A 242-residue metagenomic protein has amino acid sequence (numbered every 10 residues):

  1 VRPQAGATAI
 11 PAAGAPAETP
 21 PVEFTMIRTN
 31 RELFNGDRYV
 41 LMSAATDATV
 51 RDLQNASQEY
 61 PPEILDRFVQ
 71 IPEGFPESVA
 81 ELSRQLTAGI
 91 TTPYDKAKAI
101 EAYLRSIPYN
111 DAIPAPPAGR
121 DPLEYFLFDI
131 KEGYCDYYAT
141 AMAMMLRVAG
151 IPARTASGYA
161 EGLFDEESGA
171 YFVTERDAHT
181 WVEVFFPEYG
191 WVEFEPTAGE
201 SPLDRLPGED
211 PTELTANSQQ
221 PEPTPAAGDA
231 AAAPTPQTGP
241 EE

Functional and structural regions predicted by a protein language model:
V1-G89: Structured beta-strand-rich cores of soluble
E18-V22, Y60-E63, E77, A112 (+5 more regions): Residue-level signal for well-ordered alpha-helical segments
L33, D47, E77, A115 (+5 more regions): A generic structural micro-environment signature that highlights single residues at secondary-structure boundaries
R38, P62, P76-A80, Y94-A97 (+3 more regions): Alpha-helix initiation and N-capping motif
V40-M42, Y103, W181-E183: Soluble periplasmic/extracytoplasmic beta-strand elements of cell-envelope proteins
V50, P62-E63, V69-I71, P108-N110 (+2 more regions): Juxtamembrane membrane-insertion context
L86-T180: Active-site neighborhood of thiol-dependent amide/isopeptide-bond enzymes
